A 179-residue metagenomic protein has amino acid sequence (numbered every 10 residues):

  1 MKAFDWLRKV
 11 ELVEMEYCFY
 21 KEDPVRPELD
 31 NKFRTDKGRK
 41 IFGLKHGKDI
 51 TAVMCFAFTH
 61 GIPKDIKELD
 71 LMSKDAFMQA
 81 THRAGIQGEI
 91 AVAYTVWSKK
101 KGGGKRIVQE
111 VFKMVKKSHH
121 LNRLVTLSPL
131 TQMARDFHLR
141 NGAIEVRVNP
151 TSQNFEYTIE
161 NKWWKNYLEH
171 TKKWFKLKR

Functional and structural regions predicted by a protein language model:
M1-H46, I50, K178: Short amphipathic alpha-helix that is part of the acyltransferase structural core
L44, M54-F56, S98: GNAT/GCN5-related N-acetyltransferase fold signature
C55-A91: Conserved acyl-donor/pantetheine-binding loop and adjacent beta-alpha core of acyl/acetyltransferases and related
A91, K116-L130: Conserved GNAT acetyl-CoA-binding A-motif
S98, V125-D136, N149-E156: Conserved beta-strand-loop-alpha-helix junction that forms the acyl-donor binding cleft
S98-K117: Conserved acetyl-CoA-binding loop-helix of GNAT-fold acetyltransferases
L139-N149: Conserved acetyl-CoA-binding loop of GNAT-fold acetyltransferases
T151-R179: C-terminal "cap" of GNAT-fold acetyltransferases
